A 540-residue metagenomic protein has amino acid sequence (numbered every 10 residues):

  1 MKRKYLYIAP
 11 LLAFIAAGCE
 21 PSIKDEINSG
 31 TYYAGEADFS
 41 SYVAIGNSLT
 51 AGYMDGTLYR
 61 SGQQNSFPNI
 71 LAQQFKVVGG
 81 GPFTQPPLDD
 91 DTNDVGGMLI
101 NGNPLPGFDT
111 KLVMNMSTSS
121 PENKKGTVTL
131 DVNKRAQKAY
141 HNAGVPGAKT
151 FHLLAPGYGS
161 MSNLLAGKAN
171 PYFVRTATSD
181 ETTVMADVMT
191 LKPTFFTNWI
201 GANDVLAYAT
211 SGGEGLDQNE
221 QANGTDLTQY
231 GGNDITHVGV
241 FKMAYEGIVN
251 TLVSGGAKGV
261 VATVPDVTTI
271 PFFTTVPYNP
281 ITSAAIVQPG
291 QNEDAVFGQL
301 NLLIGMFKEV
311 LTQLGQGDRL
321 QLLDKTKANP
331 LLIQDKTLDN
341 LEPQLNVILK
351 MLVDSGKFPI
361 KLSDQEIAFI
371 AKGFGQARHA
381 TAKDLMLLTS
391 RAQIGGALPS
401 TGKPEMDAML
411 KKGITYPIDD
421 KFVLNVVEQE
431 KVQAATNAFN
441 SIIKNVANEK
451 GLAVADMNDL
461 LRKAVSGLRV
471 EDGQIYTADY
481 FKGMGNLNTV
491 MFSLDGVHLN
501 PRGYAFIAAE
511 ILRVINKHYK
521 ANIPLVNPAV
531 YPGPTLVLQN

Functional and structural regions predicted by a protein language model:
K2-Y5, A9-S41, Y278, A521-N540: Bacterial Sec-dependent N-terminal signal peptides
G30-D38, A177-T194, V249-S254: Short amphipathic alpha-helices and their capping/turn segments at secondary-structure boundaries
S40-G56: Catalytic nucleophile-elbow at a beta strand-turn-alpha helix junction centered on a G-D-S/GDSL motif, marking
L58-M243, T268, F273, L387-L388 (+3 more regions): Conserved SGNH/GDSL esterase-like catalytic core that processes O-acyl groups on lipids and polysaccharides
F67, L71, F481-L538: Histidine-centered active-site loop/cap adjacent to the catalytic His in serine esterases/O-acetyl transfer systems
V95-G107, S120, V132, F151-A177 (+6 more regions): Surface-exposed intrinsically disordered loops and tails
L191, A244-V261, A435-A455: A structural motif corresponding to the C-terminal end of an alpha-helix and its immediate exit/capping segment
I270-G451, A455-N488, R502: Acidic, Ser/Thr/Gly/Pro-rich low-complexity segments that form flexible
